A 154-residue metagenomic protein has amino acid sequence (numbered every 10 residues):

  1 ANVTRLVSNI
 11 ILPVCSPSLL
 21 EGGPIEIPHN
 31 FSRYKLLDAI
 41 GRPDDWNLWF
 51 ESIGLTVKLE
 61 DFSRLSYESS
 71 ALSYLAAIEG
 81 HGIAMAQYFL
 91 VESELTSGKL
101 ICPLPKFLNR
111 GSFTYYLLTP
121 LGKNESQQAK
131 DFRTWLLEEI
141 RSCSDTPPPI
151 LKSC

Functional and structural regions predicted by a protein language model:
A1-L37, G41-D45, F50-S66: Acidic, Gly/Pro-rich loop/turn segments at junctions of secondary structure
P17, I40, Y88-F89, F107: Short secondary-structure boundary segments
E21-G22, M85, E94, S126: Loop/helix-junction capping segments adjacent to catalytic residues or to phosphate/diphosphate-binding pockets
P24, F50, L95, L104 (+1 more regions): Short, flexible helix/strand-to-coil boundary loops that buttress conserved ligand/catalytic motifs in alpha/beta
P43-S52, Y67, Q87, Y115 (+2 more regions): Tryptophan-centric aromatic hotspots in well-structured domains and transmembrane helices
K58-P103, R110: Hydrophobic hinge/microswitch elements
E92-S93, S97, F107-C154: C-terminal effector-binding regulatory domain of bacterial HTH transcription factors
